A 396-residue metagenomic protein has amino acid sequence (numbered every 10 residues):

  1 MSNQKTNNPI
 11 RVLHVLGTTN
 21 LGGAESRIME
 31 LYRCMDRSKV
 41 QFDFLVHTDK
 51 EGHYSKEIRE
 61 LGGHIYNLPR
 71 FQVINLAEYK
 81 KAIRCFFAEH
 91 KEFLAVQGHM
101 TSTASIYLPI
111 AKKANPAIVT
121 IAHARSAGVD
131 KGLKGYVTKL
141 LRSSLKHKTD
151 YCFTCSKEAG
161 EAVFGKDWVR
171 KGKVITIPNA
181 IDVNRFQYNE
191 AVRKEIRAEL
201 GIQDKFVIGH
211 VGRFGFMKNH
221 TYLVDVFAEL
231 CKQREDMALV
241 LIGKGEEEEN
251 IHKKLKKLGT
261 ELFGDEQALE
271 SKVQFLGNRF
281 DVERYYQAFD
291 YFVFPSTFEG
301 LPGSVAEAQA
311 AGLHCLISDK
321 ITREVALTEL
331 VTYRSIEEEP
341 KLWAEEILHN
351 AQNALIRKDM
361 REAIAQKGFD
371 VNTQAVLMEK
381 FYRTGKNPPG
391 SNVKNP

Functional and structural regions predicted by a protein language model:
N3-I10, H14-E78, R84, G245-N250 (+2 more regions): N-terminal strand-loop element at the rim of the active site of nucleotide-sugar-dependent glycosyltransferases
E25-E30, F206, H210-E229, E246-E249: A conserved mid-protein helix/loop that constitutes part of the nucleotide-sugar donor-binding site
K81-I83, Q187-G201, K256: A short helix/loop element that forms part of the nucleotide-sugar donor recognition site in Leloir-type
G98-I106, A124: Short His-centered aromatic/hydrophobic patch
K148-Q187: A short, active-site helix/loop in glycosyltransferases that binds the activated sugar's phosphate group
H252-G277: Nucleotide-activated donor-binding/catalytic signature segment of Leloir-type glycosyltransferases, i.e., the conserved
N278, T297: Aromatic "clamp/platform" in nucleotide-sugar-dependent glycosyltransferases that forms part of the donor/acceptor
E324-A354: Change "using UDP/GDP/dTDP sugars" to "using nucleotide sugars
